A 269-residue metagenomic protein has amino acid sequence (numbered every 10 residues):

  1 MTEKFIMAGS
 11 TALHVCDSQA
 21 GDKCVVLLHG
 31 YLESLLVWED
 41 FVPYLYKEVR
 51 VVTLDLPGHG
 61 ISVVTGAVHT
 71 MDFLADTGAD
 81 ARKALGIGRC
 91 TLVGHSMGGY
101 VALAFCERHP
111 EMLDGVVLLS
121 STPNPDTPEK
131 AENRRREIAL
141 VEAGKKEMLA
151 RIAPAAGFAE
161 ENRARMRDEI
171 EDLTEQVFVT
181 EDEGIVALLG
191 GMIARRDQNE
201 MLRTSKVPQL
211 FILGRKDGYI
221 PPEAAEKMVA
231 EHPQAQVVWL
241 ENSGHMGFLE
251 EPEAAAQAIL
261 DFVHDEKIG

Functional and structural regions predicted by a protein language model:
M1-V25, Y46-R50, K83, I87-G88 (+2 more regions): Alpha/beta-hydrolase fold catalytic core
T11-A67: Conserved HGGG/HGGXW glycine-rich cap/lid loop of the alpha/beta-hydrolase fold
F73-C90: Conserved acidic catalytic loop of the alpha/beta-hydrolase fold
G94, G98, A102: Gly/Ala-rich beta-loop-alpha elbow adjacent to hydrolase catalytic centers
L103-R108, M112-R151: Flexible "cap/lid" loop of the alpha/beta hydrolase fold
D126-E132, G144-T204: Conserved alpha/beta-hydrolase catalytic His-Asp/Glu region
S205, F211-L213, D217: Short beta-strand/loop motif that positions the catalytic acidic residue of the alpha/beta-hydrolase fold
S243-P252, A256: Catalytic histidine-centered segment of alpha/beta-hydrolase-like enzymes
